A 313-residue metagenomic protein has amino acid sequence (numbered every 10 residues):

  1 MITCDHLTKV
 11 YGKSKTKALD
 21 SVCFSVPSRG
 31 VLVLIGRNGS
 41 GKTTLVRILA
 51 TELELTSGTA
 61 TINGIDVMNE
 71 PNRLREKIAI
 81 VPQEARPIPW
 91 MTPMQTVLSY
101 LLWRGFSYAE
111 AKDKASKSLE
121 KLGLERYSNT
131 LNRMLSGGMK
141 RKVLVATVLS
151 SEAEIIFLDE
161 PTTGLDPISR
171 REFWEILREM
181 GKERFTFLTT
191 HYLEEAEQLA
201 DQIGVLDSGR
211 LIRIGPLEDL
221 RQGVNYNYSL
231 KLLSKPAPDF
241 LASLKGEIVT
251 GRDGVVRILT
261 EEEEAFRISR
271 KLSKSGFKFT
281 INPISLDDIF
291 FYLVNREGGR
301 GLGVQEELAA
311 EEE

Functional and structural regions predicted by a protein language model:
M1-C4, T8-S21, S28, E70-P71: A short, flexible loop at the N-terminus of ABC-type nucleotide-binding domains that lies
I35-R37: The feature captures the beta-strand-to-loop junction immediately N-terminal to the Walker
G58-N69, R73-L74: Conserved ABC transporter NBD signature motif
W90, L131-G138: Conserved ABC ATPase signature
L98, L102, A109-Y127: Conserved ABC ATPase "signature" region
I156-E160: Catalytic Walker B motif of ABC-type/P-loop ATPase nucleotide-binding domains
F173-E262: ABC transporter nucleotide-binding domain
T260-E313: C-terminal coupling/interaction segments
